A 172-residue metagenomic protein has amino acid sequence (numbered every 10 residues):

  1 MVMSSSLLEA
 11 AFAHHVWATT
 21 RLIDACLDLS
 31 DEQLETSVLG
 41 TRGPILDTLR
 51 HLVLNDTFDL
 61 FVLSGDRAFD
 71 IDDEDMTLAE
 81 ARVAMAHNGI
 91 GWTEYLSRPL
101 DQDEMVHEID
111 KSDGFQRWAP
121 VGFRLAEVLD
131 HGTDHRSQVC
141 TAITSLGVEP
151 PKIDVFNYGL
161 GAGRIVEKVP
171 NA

Functional and structural regions predicted by a protein language model:
M1-V2: Short, Lys/Arg-enriched N-terminal segments with co-localized hydrophobic residues within the first ~10-30 amino acids
E9-D72, S112-A172: Short, contiguous alpha-helical
G65-M105: Helix-adjacent hinge/juxtasegments
M105-K111: SAM-dependent methyltransferase
